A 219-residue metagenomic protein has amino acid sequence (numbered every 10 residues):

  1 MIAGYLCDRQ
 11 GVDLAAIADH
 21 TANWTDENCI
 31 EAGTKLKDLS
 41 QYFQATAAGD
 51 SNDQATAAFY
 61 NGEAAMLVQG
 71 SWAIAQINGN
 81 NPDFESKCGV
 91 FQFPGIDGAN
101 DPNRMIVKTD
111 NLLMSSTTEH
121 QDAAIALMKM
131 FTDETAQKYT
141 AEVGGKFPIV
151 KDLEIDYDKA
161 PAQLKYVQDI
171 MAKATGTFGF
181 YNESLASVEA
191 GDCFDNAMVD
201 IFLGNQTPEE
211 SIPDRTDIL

Functional and structural regions predicted by a protein language model:
M1-A22, A64: Extracytoplasmic/periplasmic solute-binding protein
A18-A48: Glycine-centered hinge/linker elements that transmit conformational signals in sensory and ligand-binding systems
Q41, N80-G145, N196: Extracytoplasmic/periplasmic substrate-recognition and gating elements
T46-N61: Short helix-initiation/N-cap motifs at beta->coil->alpha
N52, Q69-I74, D110: Beta->alpha turn/N-cap motifs
Q54-A57, I74-N80: Pocket-flanking alpha-helical
N61-G70, S86: Alpha-to-beta junction loops
P148-D152, Y166-I218: C-terminal capping/gating helix-and-loop segments adjacent to ligand/active sites or protein-protein/ligand interfaces
